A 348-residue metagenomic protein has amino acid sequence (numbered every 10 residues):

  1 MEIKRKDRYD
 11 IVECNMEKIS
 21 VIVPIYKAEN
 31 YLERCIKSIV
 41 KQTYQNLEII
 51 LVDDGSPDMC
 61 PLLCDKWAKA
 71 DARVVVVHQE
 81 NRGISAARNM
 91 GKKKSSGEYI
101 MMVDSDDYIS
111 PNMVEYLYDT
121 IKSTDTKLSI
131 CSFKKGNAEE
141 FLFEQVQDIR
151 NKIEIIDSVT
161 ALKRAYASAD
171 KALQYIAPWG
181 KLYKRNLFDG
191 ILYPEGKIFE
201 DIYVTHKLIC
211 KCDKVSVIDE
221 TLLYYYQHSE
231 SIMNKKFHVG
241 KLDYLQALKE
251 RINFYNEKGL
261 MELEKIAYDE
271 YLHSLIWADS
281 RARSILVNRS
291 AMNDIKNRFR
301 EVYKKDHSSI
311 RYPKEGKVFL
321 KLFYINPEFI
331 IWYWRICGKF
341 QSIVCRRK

Functional and structural regions predicted by a protein language model:
E17-S20, S38, E48, Y203: Cell-envelope/extracellular polymer assembly enzymes that use nucleotide-activated donors
K27-K41: Short, well-formed alpha-helical segments that are part of the catalytic scaffolds of diverse glycosyltransferases
D53-L62, E80, D104: A conserved acidic beta->alpha catalytic loop
Q79-S95, S105-Y108: Glycine-rich, basic loop-to-helix element that forms the pyrophosphate-binding segment of sugar-nucleotide handling
I100: Short aromatic/hydrophobic "clamp" motif used to bind/position activated sugar donors
S105-V215, Y226, E230-K236: Donor-binding/catalytic cores of nucleotide-activated saccharide and glycerol-phosphate transferases/polymerases
L222-H228, N234-L263, S274-H307: Catalytic core of nucleotide-sugar-dependent glycosyltransferases
S284-K348: Membrane-interface aromatic/basic loop that binds lipid-linked glycans or pyrophosphate carriers, typified by
